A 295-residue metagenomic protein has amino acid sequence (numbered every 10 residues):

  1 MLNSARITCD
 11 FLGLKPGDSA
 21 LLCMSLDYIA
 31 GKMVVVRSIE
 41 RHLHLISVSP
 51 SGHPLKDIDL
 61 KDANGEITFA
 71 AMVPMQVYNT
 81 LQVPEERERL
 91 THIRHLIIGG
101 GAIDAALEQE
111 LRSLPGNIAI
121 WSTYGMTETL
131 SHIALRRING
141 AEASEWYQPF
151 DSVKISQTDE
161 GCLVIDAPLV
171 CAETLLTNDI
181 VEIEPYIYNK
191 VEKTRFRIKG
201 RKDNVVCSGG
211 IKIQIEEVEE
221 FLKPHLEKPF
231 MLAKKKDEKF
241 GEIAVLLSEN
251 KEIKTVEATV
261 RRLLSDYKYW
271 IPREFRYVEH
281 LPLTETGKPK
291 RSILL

Functional and structural regions predicted by a protein language model:
M1-K15: Conserved structural elements of the adenylate-forming
L2-N3, S19-N79: AMP-binding/adenylate-forming
D10-L14, D62, R87-R89: Glycine-rich helix-loop-beta junction characteristic of Rossmann-like nucleotide cofactor-binding loops
F69-A71, I97, L247: Structural motif
V83-G140: Gly/Ser/Thr-rich phosphate-binding loop
N117-E160, A167-T174: Conserved ATP-binding loop and adjacent catalytic segment of the adenylate-forming AMP-binding
N178-W270: AMP-binding/adenylate-forming catalytic core of the ANL superfamily
L264-P289: AMP-binding/adenylate-forming catalytic domain of the ANL superfamily
